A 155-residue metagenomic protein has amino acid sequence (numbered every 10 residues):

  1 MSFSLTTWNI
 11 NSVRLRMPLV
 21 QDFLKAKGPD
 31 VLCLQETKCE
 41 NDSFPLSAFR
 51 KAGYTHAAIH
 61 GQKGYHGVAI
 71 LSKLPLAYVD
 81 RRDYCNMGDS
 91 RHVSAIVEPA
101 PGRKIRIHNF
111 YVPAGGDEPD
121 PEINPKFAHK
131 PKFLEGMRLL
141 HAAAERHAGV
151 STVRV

Functional and structural regions predicted by a protein language model:
M1-A52, A58, Y65-V68: N-terminal, active-site-proximal structural segment of metallo-dependent hydrolase catalytic domains
T7-V13, R82-Y84, H129-P131: Short, flexible loop segments at the rims of nucleotide/cofactor-binding pockets, characterized by
L15-P18, S90, K132-L139: Short, contiguous clusters of charged residues that form electrostatic/catalytic patches at enzyme active sites, used
V31, I105-R106, R154: Structural motif
T37-D117: Structured beta-strand-rich core segments of catalytic domains in phosphoester-bond hydrolases
I96, L140-A144: Structured catalytic cores of enzymes that bind and process phosphorylated ligands/cofactors
V112-E135, L140: Surface-exposed cleft-lining segments at the edges of enzyme active sites
E145-V155: Metal-dependent active-site segment of extracytoplasmic phospho-/sulfohydrolases and closely related
